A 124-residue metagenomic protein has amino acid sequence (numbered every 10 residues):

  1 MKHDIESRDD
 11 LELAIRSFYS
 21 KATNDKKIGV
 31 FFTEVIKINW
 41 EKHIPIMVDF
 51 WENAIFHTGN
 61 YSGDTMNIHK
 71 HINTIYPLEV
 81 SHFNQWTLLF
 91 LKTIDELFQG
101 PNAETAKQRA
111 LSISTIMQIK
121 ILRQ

Functional and structural regions predicted by a protein language model:
M1-Q124: Core of compact, soluble alpha-helical bundle domains
